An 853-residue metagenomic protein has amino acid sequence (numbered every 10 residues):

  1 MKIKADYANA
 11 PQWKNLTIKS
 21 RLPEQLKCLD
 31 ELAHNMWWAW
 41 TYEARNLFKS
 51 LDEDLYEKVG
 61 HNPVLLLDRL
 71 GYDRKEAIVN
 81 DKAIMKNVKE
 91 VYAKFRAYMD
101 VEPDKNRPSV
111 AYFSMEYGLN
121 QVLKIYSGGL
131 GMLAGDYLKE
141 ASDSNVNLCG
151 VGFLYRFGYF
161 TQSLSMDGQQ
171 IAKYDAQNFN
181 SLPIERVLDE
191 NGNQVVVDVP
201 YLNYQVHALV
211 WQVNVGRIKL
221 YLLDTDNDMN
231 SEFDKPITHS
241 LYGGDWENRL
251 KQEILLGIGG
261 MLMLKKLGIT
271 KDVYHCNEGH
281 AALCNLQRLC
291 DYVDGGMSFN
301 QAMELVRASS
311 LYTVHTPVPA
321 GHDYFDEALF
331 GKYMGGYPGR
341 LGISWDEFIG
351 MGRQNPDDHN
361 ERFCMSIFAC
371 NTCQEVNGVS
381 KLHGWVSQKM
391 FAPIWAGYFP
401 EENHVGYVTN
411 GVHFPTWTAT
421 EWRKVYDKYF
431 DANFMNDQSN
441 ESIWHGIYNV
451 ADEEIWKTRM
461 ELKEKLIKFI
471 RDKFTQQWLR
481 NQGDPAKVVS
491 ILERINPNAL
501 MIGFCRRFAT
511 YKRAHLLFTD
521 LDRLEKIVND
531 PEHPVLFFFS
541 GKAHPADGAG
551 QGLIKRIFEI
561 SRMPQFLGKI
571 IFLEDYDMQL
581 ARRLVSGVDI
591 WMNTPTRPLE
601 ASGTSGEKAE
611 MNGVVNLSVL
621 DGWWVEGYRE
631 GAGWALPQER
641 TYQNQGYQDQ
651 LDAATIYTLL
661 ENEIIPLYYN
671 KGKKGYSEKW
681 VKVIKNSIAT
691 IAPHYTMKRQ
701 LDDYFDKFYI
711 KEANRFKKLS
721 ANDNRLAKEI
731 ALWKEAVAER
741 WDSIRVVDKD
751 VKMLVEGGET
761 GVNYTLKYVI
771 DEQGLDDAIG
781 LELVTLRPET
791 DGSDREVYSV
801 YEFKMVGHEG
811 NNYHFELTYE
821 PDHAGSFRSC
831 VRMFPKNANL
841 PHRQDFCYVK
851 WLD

Functional and structural regions predicted by a protein language model:
M1-D853: Catalytic cores of carbohydrate-active enzymes across secretory and cytosolic contexts
